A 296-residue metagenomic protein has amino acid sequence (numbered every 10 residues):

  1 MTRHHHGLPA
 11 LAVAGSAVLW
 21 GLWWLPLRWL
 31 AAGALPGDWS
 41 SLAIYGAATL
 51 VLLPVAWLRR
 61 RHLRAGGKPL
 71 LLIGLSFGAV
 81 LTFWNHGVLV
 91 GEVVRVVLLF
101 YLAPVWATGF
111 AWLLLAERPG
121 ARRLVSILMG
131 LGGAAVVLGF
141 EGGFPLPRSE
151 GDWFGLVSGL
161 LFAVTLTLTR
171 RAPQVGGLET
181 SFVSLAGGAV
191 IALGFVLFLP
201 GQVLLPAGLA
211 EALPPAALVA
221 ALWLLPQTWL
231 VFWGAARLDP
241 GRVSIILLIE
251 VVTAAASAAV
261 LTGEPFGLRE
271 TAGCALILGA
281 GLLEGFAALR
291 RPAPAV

Functional and structural regions predicted by a protein language model:
M1-W39, L75, F83, L128 (+2 more regions): Glycine-/small-residue-enriched transmembrane alpha-helix faces in small-molecule transporters and effluxers
H5-P9, A34-D38, L63-G66, G139-L161 (+2 more regions): Juxtamembrane helix-entry segments on the extracytoplasmic side of multipass membrane proteins
L8-A12, G37-V55, S126-M129, W153-F154 (+1 more regions): Hydrophobic alpha-helical transmembrane segments of multi-pass integral membrane proteins, especially transporters
G15-L22, P26, V55, L71-V88 (+6 more regions): Hydrophobic alpha-helical transmembrane segments of multi-pass membrane transport proteins, especially secondary
A43, V97-L102, T169-G188, L224-V260: Helix-helix packing/entry segments at the starts of transmembrane helices
L52, R122-E141, R269-A288: Hydrophobic transmembrane alpha-helices of multi-pass small-molecule transport proteins
A56, A103-V125, V252-T271: C-terminal transmembrane-helix exit sites in multi-pass transporters
R59-R61, G285-V296: Membrane-interface capping segments at transmembrane-helix boundaries
